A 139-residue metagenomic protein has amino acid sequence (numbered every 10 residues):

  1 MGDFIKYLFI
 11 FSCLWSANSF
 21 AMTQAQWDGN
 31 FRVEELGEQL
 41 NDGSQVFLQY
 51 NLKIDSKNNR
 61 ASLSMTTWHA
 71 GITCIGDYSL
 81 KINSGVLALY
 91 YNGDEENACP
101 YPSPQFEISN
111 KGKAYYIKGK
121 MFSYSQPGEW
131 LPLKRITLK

Functional and structural regions predicted by a protein language model:
G2-I10: Sec-dependent signal peptide recognition, specifically the positively charged N-region followed immediately by
S16-N18: N-terminal signal peptide c-region/cleavage motif recognized by signal peptidases
F20-R32, I54-S56, R135: N-terminal helix-cap/turn-to-beta initiation motif at the start of protein domains
T23-V46, Y78, L87, I117-G119: Tryptophan-anchored aromatic micro-motifs
R32-G37, S62-W68, L89-E95, K118-K120: Short beta-strand segments that buttress and anchor functional surface loops
D42-I82: N-terminal glycine/threonine-rich, aromatic-flanked beta-hairpin/loop signature
A70-A88, G112-K139: Edge beta-strand at a domain terminus
A88-I108: An anionic, turn-rich surface loop/hairpin at beta-sheet edges that serves as a generic interaction/coordination patch
